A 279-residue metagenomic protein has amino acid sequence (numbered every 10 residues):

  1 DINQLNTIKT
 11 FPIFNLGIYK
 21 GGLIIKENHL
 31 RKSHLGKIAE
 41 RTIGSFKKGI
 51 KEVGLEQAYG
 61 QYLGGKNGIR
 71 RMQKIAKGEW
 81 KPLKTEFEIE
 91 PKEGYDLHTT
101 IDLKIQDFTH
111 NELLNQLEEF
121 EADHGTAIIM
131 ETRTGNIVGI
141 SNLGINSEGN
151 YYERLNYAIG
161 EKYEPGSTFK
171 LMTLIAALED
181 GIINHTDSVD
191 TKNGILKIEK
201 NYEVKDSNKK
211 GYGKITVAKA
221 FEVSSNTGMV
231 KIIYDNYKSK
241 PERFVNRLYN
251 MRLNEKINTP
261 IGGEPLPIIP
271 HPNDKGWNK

Functional and structural regions predicted by a protein language model:
D1-E93: Small/polar-residue-rich segments within soluble enzyme cores
L5, K9, A39-I43, E56-G60 (+8 more regions): Extracytoplasmic/secreted envelope proteins and their assembly/folding machinery, especially bacterial periplasmic
P12, L63, L113, L117 (+3 more regions): Structural signal for hydrophobic packing residues in well-ordered secondary-structure cores of soluble enzyme domains
K20-G22, E119-M130: Short N-terminal helix-loop-first-beta-strand/juxtamembrane motif that initiates sensory/input modules
G60, G64-N67, E86, H98 (+4 more regions): Amphipathic, well-packed alpha-helical segments that form the structural scaffold of globular domains
I75-E86, I101, T126-G166, I175-K279: Beta-lactam-recognizing serine transpeptidase/beta-lactamase-like catalytic domain environment
W80-G125: Conserved, well-ordered alpha-helix/loop/beta-strand core segments that scaffold catalytic motifs
M172: P-loop NTPase nucleotide-binding module
